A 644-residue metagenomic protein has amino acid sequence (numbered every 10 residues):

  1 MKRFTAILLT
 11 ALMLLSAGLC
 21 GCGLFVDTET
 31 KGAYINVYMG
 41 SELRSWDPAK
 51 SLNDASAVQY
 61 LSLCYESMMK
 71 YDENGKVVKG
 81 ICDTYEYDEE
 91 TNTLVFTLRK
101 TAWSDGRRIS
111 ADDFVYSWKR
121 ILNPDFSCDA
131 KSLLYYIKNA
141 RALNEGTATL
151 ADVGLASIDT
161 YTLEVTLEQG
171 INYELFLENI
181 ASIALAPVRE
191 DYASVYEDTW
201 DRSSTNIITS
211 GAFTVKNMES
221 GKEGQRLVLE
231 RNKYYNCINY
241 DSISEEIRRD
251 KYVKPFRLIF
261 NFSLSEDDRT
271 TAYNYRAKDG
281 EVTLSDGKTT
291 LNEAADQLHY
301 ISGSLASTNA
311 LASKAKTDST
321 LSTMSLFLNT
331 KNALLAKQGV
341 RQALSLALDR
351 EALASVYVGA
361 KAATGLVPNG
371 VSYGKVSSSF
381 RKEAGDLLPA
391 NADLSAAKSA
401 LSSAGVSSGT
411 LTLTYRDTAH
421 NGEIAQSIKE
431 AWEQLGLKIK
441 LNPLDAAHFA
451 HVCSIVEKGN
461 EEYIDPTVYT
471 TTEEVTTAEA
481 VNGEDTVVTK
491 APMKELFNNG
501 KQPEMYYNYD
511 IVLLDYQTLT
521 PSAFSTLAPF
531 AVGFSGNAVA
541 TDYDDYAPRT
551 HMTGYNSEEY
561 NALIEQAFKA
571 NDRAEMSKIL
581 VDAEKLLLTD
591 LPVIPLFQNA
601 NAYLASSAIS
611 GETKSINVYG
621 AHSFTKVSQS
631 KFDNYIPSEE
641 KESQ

Functional and structural regions predicted by a protein language model:
Y38-E89, K119, I208: N-terminal lobe/hinge region of extracytoplasmic solute-binding protein
A130-Y192, E219-K222: Surface-exposed binding/hinge segments that line and control ligand-binding clefts or catalytic entry sites
G170-I171, F176-R257, D267, F632-Q644: Gly/Pro-rich hinge or "lid" segments in bacterial periplasmic/extracellular proteins
K216-V228, R257-K331: Extracellular/periplasmic solute-recognition and catalytic clefts
K331-G374, E423-I424, L586-P595: Periplasmic-binding protein-like
Q342, L388, L441-F449, V468-N508 (+3 more regions): Extracytoplasmic/peripheral linker and loop segments enriched in polar/acidic and small residues with frequent Thr/Pro
L346, A360-S403, D417-G422: Structural transition elements
Y543, Y603-Q644: Long beta-strand-rich cores associated with HINT superfamily self-processing modules
